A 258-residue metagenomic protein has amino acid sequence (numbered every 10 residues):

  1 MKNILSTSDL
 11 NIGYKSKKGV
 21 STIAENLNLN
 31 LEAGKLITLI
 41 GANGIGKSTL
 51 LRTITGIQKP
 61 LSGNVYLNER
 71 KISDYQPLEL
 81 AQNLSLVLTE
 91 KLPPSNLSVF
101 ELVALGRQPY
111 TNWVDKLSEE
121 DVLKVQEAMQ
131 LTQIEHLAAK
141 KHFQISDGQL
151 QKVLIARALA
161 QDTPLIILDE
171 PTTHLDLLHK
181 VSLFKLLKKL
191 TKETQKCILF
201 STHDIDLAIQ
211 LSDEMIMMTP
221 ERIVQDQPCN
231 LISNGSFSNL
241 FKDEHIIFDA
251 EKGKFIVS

Functional and structural regions predicted by a protein language model:
L5, T22-N26: Conserved structural motif at the start of ABC-family nucleotide-binding domains
I40-A42: The feature captures the beta-strand-to-loop junction immediately N-terminal to the Walker
T55: Helix-to-loop junction immediately C-terminal to a conserved catalytic motif
G63-K71, L80: Conserved ABC transporter NBD signature motif
A104, E119-L137: Conserved ABC ATPase "signature" region
I166-D169: Catalytic Walker B motif of ABC-type/P-loop ATPase nucleotide-binding domains
F241-S258: ABC ATPase nucleotide-binding domains
